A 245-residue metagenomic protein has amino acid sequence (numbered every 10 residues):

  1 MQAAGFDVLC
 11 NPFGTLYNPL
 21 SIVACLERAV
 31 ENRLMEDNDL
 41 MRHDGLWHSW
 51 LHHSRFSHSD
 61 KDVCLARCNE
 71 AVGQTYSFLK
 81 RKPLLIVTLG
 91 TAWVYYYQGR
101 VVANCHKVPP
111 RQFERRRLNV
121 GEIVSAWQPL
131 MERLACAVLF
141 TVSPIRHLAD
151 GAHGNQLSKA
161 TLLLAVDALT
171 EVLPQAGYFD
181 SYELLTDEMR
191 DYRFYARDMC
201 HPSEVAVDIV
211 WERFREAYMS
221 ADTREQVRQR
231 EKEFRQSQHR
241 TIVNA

Functional and structural regions predicted by a protein language model:
M1-A245: Extracellular glycan-modifying ectodomains
